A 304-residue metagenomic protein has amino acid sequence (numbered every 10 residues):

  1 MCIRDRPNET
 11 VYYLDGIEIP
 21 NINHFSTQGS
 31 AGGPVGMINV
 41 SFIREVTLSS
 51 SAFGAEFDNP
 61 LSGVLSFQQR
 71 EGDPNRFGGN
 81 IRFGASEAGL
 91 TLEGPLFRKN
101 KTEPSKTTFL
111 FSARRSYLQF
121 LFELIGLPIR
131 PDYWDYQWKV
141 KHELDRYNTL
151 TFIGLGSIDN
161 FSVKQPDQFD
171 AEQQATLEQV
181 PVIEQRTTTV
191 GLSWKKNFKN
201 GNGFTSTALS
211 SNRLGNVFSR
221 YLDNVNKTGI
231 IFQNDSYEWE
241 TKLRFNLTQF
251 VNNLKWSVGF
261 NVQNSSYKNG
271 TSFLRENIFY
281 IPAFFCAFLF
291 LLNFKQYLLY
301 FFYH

Functional and structural regions predicted by a protein language model:
M1-N21: Extracytoplasmic beta-strand/coil segments of soluble accessory domains associated with Gram-negative outer-membrane
Y13, E45, V64, G78-R82 (+7 more regions): Residue-level detector of the transmembrane beta-barrel scaffold of outer-membrane proteins
I17-L48, W138: Short acidic/polar hinge/loop motifs at secondary-structure boundaries that mediate gating or recognition
A31, L127-D132, P166-L177, Y221-I230 (+1 more regions): Flexible, surface-exposed loop regions and adjacent strand-edge segments of Gram-negative outer-membrane beta-barrel
V35-N80, G89-T91, R98-N100: A beta-strand signature from Gram-negative outer-membrane beta-barrel systems, especially the internal plug domain
S50-A52, Q69-E71, F83-E87, L96 (+5 more regions): Transmembrane beta-strands of outer-membrane beta-barrel pores
P74-N75, P95-I183: Periplasmic-side early beta-strands and strand-to-turn transitions of outer-membrane beta-barrels
K141-D159, P181-H304: Face-selective signature of the C-terminal outer-membrane beta-barrel domain
